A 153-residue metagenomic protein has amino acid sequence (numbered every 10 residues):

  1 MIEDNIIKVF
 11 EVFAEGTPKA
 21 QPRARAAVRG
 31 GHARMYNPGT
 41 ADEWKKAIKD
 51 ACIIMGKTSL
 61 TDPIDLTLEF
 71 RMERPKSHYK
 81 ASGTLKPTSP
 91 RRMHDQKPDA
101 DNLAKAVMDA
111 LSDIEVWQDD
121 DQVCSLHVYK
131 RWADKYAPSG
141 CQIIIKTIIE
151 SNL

Functional and structural regions predicted by a protein language model:
M1-L153: Acidic, proline/glycine-enriched N-terminal capping motif
